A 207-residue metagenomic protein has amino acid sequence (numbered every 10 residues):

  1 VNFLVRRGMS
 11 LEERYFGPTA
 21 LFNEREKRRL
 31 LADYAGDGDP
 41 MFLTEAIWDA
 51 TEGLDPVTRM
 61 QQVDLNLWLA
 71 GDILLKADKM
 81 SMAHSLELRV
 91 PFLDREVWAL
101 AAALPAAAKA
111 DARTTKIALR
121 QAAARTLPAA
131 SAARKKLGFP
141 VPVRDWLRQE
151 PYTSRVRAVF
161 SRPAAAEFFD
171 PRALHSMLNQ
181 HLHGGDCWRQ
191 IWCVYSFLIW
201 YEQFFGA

Functional and structural regions predicted by a protein language model:
N2-A207: Adenosyl-5′-phosphate
